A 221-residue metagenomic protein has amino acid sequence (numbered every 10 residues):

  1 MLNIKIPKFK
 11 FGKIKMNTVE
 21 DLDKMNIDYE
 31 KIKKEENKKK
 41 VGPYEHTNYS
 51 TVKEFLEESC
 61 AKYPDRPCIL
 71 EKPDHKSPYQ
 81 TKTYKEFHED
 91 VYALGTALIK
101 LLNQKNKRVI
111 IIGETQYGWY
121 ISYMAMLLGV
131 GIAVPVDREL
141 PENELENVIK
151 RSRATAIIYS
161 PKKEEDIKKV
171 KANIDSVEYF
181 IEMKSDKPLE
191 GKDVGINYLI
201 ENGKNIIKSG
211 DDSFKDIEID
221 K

Functional and structural regions predicted by a protein language model:
M1-K82, E86-L101, M124, G129: N-lobe entry segment of adenylate-forming
L2-D23, L128-E201: Structural core segment of the AMP-binding/adenylate-forming
K53, K85-E86, Y92, N143-E146 (+2 more regions): Residues in well-ordered alpha-helical elements
P64-P67, Y198-K221: Conserved pre-ATP/AMP-binding loop-to-beta segment of ANL
L70, I111, I181-E182: Short beta-strand segments
S77-K82, G95-N143: Conserved AMP-binding/adenylate-forming
K105-N106, E144, V177, K221: A general structural motif
G113-T115, S160-K163, K221: Helix N-cap/beta->alpha junction signal
